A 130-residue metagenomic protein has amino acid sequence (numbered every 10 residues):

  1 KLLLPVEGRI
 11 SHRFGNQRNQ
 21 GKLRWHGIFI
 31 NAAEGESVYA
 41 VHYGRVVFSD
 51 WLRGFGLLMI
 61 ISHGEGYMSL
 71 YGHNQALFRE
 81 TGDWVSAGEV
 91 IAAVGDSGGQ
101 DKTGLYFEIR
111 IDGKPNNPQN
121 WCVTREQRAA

Functional and structural regions predicted by a protein language model:
K1-F48, R53-F55, I60, R110 (+1 more regions): Extracytoplasmic/periplasmic cell wall- or extracellular glycan-interacting regions that localize and scaffold envelope
R13, S49-D50, L77, V94-S97: Residue-level recognition of beta-strand microenvironments
Q17, L58, N74, V94-Q100: Gly/Ser/Thr-rich beta-alpha loop segments that engage phosphate groups in nucleotides
H42, H63, H73-Q75, G95 (+1 more regions): Active-site proximal loops enriched in glycine and acidic residues that flank catalytic Cys/His/Asp and coordinate
S49, Y67-W84, G88: Short histidine-centered loop motifs in beta-beta connectors
L57-H73, K114: Short beta-strand-turn/beta-hairpin segments enriched in glycine/proline and small hydrophobics that form edge-strand
T81-A130: Conserved, short, structured surface segments that act as functional micro-motifs
